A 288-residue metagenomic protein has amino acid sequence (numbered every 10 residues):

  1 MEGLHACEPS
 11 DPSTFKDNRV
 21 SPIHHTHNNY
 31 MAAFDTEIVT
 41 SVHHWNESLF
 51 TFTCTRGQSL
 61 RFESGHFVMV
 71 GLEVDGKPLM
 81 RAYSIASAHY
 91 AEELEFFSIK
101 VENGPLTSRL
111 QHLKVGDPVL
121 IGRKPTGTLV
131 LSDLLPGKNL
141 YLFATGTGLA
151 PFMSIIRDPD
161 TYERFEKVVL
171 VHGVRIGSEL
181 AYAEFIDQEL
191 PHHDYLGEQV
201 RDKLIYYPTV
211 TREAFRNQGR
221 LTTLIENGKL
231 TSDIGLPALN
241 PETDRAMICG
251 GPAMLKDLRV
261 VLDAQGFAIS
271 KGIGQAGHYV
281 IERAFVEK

Functional and structural regions predicted by a protein language model:
D11, D17-N18, H24-H25: Intrinsic-disorder-associated, low-complexity terminal segments enriched in Asp/Asn/His/Tyr and depleted of Lys/Arg
H27-D117: Ferredoxin-reductase
N29-A33, V171, S178-K288: Reductase modules of NAD(P)H-dependent flavoproteins
G76-Y83, T126-L134: Short, Lys/Arg- and Gly-enriched loop/turn segments at beta-strand edges
P118-V130, T223-G228, S232-D233: Helix-loop module immediately N-terminal to the HCX5R catalytic loop in PTP-like cysteine phosphatase domains
T145-P151: Ser/Thr-glycine-rich phosphate-binding loops at phosphate-binding pockets of nucleotides, nucleotide cofactors
P151-T161: Histidine-anchored nucleotide/phosphate-binding helix
